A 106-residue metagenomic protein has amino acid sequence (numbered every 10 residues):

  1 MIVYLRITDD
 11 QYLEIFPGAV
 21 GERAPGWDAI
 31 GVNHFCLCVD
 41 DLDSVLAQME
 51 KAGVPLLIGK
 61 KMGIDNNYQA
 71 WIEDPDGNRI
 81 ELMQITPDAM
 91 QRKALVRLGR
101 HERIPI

Functional and structural regions predicted by a protein language model:
M1-C36, A47-E73, T86-I106: Vicinal oxygen chelate
L82: Conserved SAM-binding loop
